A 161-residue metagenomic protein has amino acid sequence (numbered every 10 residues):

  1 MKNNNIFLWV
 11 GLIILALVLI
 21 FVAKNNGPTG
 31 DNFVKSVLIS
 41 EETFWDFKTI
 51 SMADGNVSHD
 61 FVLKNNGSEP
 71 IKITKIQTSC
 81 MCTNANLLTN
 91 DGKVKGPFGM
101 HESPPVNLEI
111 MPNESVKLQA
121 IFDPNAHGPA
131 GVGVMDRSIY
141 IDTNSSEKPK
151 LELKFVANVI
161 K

Functional and structural regions predicted by a protein language model:
K2-K161: Feature for long, exposed domains in two main contexts
